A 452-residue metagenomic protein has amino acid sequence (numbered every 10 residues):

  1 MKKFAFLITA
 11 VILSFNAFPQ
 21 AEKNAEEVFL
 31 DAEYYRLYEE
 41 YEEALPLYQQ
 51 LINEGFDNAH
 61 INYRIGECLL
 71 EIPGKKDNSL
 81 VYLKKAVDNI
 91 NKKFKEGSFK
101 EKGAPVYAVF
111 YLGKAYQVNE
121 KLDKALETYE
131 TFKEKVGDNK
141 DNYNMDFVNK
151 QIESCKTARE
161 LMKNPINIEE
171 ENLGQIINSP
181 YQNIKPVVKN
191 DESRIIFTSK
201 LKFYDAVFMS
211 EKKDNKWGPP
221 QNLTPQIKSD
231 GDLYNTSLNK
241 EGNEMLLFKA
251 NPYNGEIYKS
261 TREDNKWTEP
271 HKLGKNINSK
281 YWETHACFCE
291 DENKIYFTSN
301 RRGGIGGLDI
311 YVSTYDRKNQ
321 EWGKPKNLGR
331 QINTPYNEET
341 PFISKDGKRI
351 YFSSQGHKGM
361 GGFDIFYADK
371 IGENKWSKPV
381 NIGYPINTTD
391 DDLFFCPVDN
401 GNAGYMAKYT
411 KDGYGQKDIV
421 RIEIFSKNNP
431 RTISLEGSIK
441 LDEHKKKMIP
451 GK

Functional and structural regions predicted by a protein language model:
M1-A25: Bacterial Sec-dependent N-terminal signal peptides
K23-Q50, E54: Alpha-helical segment of the N-proximal tetratricopeptide repeat
E26-E27, N58, G97-Y107, Y111 (+1 more regions): Short, conserved micro-motifs composed of acidic
E33, E67-C68, K114: Residue-level recognition of tetratricopeptide repeat
Y38, I72-P73, N119: Structural motif corresponding to the intra-repeat A-B loop/turn of tetratricopeptide repeats
Y41, K75-K76, L122: TPR-repeat structural position
